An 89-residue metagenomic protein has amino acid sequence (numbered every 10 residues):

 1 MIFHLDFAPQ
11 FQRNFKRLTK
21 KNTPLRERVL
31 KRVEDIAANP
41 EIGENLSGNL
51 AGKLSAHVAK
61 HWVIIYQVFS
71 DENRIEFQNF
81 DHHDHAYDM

Functional and structural regions predicted by a protein language model:
M1-H4, K16-E27, V58-V63, Q67-M89: Enriched for short, Lys/Arg-rich terminal
F7-E41: N-terminal first-folded block
Q10, A51, H82: Residues that form or immediately flank small-molecule/cofactor binding pockets and catalytic motifs
R13, K31, E41, N45 (+2 more regions): Residue-level signal for pocket-adjacent positions within structured domains
V33-H57: A short, surface-exposed loop/turn module that caps and links secondary-structure elements
